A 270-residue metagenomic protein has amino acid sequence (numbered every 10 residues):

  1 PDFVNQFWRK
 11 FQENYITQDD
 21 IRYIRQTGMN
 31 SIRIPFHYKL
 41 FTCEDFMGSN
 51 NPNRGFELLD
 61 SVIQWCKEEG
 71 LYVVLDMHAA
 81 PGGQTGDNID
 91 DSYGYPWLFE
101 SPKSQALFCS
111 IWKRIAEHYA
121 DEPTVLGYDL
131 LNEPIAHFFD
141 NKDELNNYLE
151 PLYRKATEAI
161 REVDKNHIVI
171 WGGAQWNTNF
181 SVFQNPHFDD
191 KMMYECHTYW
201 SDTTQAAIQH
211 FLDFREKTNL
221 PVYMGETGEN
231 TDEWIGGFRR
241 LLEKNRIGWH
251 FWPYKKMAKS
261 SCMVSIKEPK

Functional and structural regions predicted by a protein language model:
P1-E13, M257-K270: Glycan-binding loop/region signatures in secreted carbohydrate-active enzymes
P1-I168, G173-V182: Active-site mouth of glycoside hydrolases
C109-K113, E117-G127, L131-K256, S261-P269: Extracellular glycoside hydrolase catalytic/binding regions
